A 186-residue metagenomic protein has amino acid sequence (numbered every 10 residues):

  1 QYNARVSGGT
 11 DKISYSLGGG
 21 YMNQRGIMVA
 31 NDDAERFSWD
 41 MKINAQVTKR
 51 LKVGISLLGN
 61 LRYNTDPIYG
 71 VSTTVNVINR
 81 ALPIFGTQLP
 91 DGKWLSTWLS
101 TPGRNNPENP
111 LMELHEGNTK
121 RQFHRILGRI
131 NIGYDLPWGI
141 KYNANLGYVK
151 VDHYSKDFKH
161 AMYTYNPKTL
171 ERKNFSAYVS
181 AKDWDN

Functional and structural regions predicted by a protein language model:
Q1, I27-L127, N143-N186: Surface-exposed loop/interface segments of Gram-negative outer-membrane beta-barrel transport/assembly proteins
A4: Portal/gating segments that form or line small-molecule/metal binding sites
G8-K12, Y21: A generic beta-sheet turn/junction motif
T10-D11, Q46-R50, D135-P137: Outer-membrane beta-barrel channels and translocator barrels
I140: An active-site-proximal structural segment forming one wall of the substrate-binding cleft that immediately precedes
